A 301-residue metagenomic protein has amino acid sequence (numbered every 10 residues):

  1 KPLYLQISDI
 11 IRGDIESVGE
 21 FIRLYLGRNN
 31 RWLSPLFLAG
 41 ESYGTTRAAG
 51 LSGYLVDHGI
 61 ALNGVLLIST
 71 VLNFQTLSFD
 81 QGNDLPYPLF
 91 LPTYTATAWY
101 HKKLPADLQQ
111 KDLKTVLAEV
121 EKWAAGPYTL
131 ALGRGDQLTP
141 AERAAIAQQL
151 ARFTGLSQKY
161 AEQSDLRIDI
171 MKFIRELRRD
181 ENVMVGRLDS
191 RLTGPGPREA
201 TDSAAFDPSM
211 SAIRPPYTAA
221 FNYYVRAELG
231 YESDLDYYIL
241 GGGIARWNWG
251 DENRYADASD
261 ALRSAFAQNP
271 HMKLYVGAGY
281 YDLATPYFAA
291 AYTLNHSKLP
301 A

Functional and structural regions predicted by a protein language model:
K1-R28: Cap/lid segment of the alpha/beta-hydrolase catalytic domain
N30-Y43: Alpha/beta-hydrolase fold nucleophile elbow
G44-A49: Catalytic nucleophile loop
G50-Y54, Y292: Active-site signature of alpha/beta-hydrolase-fold catalytic machinery across serine- and Asp/Cys-nucleophile hydrolases
L55-R152: A catalytic-pocket lid/entrance helix-loop region that shapes and gates access to the active site across common
L62-G64, K273, K298-A301: Catalytic histidine neighborhood in serine/cysteine hydrolases with alpha/beta-hydrolase-type architecture
A131-A278, L283-A284: Alpha/beta-hydrolase fold catalytic core
L283-P300: Active-site-adjacent alpha-helix of alpha/beta-hydrolase-fold enzymes
